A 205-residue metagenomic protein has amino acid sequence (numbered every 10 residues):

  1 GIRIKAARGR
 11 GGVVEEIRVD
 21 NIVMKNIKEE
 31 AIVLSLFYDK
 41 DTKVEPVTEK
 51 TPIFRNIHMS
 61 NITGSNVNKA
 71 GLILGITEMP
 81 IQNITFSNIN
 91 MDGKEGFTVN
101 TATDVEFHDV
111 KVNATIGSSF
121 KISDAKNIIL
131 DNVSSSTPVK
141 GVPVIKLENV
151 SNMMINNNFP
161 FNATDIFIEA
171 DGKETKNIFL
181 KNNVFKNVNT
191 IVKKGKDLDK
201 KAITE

Functional and structural regions predicted by a protein language model:
G1-E205: Extracellular/periplasmic carbohydrate-active domains that bind, remodel, or depolymerize complex polysaccharides
